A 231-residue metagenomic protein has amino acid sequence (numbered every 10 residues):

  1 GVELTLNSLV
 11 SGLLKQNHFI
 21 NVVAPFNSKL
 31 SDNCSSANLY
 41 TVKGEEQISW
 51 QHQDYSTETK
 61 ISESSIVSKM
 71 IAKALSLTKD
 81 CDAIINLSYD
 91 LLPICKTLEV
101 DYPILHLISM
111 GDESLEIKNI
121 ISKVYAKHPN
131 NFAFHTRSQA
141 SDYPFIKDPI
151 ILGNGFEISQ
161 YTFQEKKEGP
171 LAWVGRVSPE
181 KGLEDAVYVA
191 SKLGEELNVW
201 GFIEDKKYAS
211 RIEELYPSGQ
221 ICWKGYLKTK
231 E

Functional and structural regions predicted by a protein language model:
G1-E231: Catalytic cores of nucleotide-sugar-dependent glycosyltransferases that transfer UDP/GDP/TDP-activated
